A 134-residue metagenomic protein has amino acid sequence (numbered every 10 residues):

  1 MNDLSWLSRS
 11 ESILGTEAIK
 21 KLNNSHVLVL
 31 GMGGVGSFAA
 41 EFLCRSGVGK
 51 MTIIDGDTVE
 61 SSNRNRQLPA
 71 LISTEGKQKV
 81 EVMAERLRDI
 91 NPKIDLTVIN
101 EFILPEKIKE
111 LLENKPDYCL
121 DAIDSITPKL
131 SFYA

Functional and structural regions predicted by a protein language model:
M1-V27: N-terminal charged helix/coil linker that caps or initiates catalytic domains
N23-C44, K50-D55: Glycine-rich adenosine-cofactor-binding loop
V35, V59, P128: Conserved Rossmann-like nucleotide-cofactor binding loop
V48-N91: Glycine-rich phosphate-binding loop and adjoining beta1-alpha1-beta2 segment of Rossmann-like nucleotide-binding folds
I94-I103: Conserved SAM-binding strand-loop segment of SAM-dependent methyltransferases
E106-K115: Short amphipathic alpha-helix with an adjacent loop that forms part of the alpha/beta core around
T127-A134: Rossmann-fold NAD(P)-binding glycine/threonine-rich loop
